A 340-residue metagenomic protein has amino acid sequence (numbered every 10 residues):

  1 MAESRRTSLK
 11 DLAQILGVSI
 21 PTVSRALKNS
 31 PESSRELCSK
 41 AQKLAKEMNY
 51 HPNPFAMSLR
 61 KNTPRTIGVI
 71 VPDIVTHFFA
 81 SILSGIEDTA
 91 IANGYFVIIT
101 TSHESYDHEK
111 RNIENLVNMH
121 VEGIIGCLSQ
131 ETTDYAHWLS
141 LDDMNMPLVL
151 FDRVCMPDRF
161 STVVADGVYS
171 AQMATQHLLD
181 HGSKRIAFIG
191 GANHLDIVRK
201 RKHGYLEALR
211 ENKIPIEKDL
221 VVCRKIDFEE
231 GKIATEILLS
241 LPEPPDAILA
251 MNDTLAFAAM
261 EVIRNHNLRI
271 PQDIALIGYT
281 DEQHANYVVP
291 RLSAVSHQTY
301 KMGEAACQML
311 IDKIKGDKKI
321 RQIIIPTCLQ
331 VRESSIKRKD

Functional and structural regions predicted by a protein language model:
M1-R65, K339: N-terminal helix-turn-helix DNA-binding module of bacterial transcription factors
M1-S4, I15, E47, D88-N93 (+3 more regions): Bacterial carbohydrate/catabolite-sensing allosteric modules
A2-S8, K46-S84, A92-Y95, H103-E104 (+1 more regions): N-terminal helix-turn-helix/winged-helix DNA-binding helices and compositionally similar short basic alpha-helical
R6, P52-N53, Y106-K110, T132-A136 (+1 more regions): Structural motif corresponding to alpha-helix initiation and N-cap regions
I15, I20-R25, L59-V75, S129 (+2 more regions): Short beta-strand segments enriched in small/hydrophobic residues
A45-K46, T101-E104, I125-L128, V164-A165 (+1 more regions): Short, flexible loop segments at the rims of nucleotide/cofactor-binding pockets, characterized by
V69, I98-T100, I125-G126, F188 (+1 more regions): Short catalytic-loop micro-motif centered on adjacent basic/acidic residues
D88-D134: Central regulatory/effector-binding core of bacterial HTH transcription factors
